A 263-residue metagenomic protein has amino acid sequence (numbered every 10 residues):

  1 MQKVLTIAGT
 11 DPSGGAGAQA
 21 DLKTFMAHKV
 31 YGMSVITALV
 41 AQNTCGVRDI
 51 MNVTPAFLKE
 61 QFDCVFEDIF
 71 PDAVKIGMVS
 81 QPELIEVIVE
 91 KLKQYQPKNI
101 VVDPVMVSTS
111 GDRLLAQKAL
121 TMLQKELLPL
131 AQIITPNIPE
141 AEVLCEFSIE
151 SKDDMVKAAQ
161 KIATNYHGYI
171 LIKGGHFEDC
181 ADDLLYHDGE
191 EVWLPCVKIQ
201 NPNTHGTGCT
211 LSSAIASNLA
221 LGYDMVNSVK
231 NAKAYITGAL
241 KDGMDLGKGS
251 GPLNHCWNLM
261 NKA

Functional and structural regions predicted by a protein language model:
K3-T6, A18, M26-V102, M106-T109: Conserved N-terminal subdomain of the carbohydrate kinase-like
I7-S13, E191-H205: Short pre-catalytic strand/loop immediately N-terminal to key active-site residues, enriched for Gly-Thr
Q19-L22, E142-V143, N201-M225: Short, small-residue alpha-helix embedded
K29-M33, V192, N218-A232: Phosphate-handling active-site elements
N52, V226-A263: Charged C-terminal helix
E86-Y95, G168, D182, E190 (+2 more regions): Nucleotide and nucleotide-moiety/phosphate-recognizing core
Q117-E191: Conserved phosphate/ATP/ADP-binding segment of small-molecule kinases
